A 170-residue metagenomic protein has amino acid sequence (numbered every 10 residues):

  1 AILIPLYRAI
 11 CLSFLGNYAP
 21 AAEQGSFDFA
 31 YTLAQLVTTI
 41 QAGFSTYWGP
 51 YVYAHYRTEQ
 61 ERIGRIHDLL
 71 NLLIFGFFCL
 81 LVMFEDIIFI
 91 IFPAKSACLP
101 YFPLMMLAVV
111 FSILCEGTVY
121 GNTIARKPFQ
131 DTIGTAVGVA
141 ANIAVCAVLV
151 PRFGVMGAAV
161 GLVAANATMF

Functional and structural regions predicted by a protein language model:
A1-P50, A108, S112-E116: Transmembrane helical elements of multi-pass membrane transporters/channels
Y18-A21, I124-R126, R152: Helix-loop interface residues and adjacent transmembrane-helix termini in multi-pass membrane transporters, primarily
A22-G25, L99, P128-F129, V155-M156: Residues that define the loop-to-transmembrane-helix transition and helix capping in multi-pass membrane transporters
D28-Y31, L70, F102-M105, V109 (+2 more regions): Residue-level recognition of transmembrane alpha-helices in multi-pass small-molecule transporters/permeases
A30, A34-Q60, G64-N71, V119-I124: Helix-loop junctions and terminal segments of transmembrane helices in multi-pass membrane transport/translocation
I40-F44, G64-S112, I143-R152: Alpha-helical transmembrane segments of multi-pass membrane transport and lipid-handling proteins
A54, L107-V137: Membrane-interface junctions at transmembrane-helix termini in multi-pass inner-membrane proteins
F129, A136-F170: Membrane-interface helix-loop junctions in multi-pass transport and translocation proteins
